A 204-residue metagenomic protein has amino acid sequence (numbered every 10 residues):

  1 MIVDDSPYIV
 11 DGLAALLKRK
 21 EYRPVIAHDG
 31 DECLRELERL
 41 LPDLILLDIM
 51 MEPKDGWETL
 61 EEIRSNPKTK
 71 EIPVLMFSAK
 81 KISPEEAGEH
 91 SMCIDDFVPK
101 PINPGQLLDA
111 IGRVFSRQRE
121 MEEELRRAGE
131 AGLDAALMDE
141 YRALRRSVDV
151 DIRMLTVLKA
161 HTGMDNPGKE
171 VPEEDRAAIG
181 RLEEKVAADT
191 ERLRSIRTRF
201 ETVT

Functional and structural regions predicted by a protein language model:
M1-Y8, L13-L17, I45: Conserved acidic segment of CheY-like receiver
A14, E58, K80-V98, G105-D109 (+2 more regions): Alpha4 helix (beta4-alpha4-beta5 surface) of REC/receiver domains from two-component response regulators
I26-R35, G56-T59: Helix N-cap/capping motif at the beta->alpha junctions
A27-H28, P53-K54, I63, I72: Hydrophobic residue at a beta-alpha junction that N-caps the helix immediately following a catalytic beta-strand/loop
D48: Active-site residues of response regulator receiver
E52, K70, I82, K100-P101: The feature encodes the CheY-like receiver
R117-E184: CheY-like receiver
